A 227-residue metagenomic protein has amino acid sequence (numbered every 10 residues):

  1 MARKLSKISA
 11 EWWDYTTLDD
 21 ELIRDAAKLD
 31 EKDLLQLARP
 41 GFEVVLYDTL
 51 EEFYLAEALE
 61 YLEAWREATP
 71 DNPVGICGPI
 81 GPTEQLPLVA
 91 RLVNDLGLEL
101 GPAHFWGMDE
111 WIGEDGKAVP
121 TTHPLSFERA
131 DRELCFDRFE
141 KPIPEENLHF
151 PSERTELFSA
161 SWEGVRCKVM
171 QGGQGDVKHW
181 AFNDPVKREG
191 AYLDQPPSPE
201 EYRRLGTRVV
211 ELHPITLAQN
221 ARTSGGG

Functional and structural regions predicted by a protein language model:
A2-G75, N94: N-terminal glycine-/serine-/threonine-rich phosphate-binding loop
S6, I23, A27-D33, R39-P40 (+5 more regions): Non-catalytic beta/alpha edge segments that cap or flank active sites
L18, A26-V45, L98-Q171: Ligand-binding beta-strand-loop-alpha-helix segment within the catalytic cores of soluble metabolic enzymes
A58-R66, A90-N94, R132-F136, S159-E163: Generic structural signal for well-ordered alpha-helical scaffold segments
L59, P151-P196: ATP/pyrophosphate-binding catalytic subdomain of soluble kinases
I76-L86, G173-H179: Gly/Ser/Thr-rich loops at beta-strand to alpha-helix junctions that form or flank small-molecule/cofactor-binding
V89-L100, T122-H123, P185-Q195: A glycine- and small-aliphatic-rich helix-loop capping segment at beta-alpha/alpha-beta transitions that lines
V177, A181-G227: Class I SAM-dependent methyltransferase SAM-binding "motif I" and its flanking Rossmann-like core
